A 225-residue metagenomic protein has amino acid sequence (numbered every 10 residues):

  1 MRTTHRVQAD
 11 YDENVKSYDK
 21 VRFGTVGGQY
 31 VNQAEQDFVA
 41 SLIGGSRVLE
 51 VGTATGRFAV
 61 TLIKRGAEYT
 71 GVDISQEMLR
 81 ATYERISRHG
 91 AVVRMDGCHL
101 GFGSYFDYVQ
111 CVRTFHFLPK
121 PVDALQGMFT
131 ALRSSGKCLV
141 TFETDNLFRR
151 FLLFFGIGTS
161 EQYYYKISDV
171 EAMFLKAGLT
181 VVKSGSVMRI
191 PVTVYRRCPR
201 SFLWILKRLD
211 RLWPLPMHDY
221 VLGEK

Functional and structural regions predicted by a protein language model:
M1-I43, R57, Y195-R196, F202-L206: Conserved class I S-adenosyl-L-methionine
T55-H99: Class I SAM-dependent methyltransferase SAM/SAH-binding core
Q110: A conserved beta-strand element that flanks and buttresses the S-adenosyl-L-methionine
V122-S134: A short glycine-rich, Lys/Arg-flanked "PGG" loop and its adjoining helix->strand segment in the class I
G136-F142: Conserved beta-strand signature within the Rossmann-like core of class I S-adenosyl-L-methionine
E143-E161: Short, glycine-/aromatic-enriched active-site segment of Class I SAM-dependent methyltransferases
L152-L153, A172, K183-K225: A C-terminal cap/extension of S-adenosyl-L-methionine-dependent methyltransferases that defines the acceptor-substrate
Q162-G178, S184: Short alpha-helix
